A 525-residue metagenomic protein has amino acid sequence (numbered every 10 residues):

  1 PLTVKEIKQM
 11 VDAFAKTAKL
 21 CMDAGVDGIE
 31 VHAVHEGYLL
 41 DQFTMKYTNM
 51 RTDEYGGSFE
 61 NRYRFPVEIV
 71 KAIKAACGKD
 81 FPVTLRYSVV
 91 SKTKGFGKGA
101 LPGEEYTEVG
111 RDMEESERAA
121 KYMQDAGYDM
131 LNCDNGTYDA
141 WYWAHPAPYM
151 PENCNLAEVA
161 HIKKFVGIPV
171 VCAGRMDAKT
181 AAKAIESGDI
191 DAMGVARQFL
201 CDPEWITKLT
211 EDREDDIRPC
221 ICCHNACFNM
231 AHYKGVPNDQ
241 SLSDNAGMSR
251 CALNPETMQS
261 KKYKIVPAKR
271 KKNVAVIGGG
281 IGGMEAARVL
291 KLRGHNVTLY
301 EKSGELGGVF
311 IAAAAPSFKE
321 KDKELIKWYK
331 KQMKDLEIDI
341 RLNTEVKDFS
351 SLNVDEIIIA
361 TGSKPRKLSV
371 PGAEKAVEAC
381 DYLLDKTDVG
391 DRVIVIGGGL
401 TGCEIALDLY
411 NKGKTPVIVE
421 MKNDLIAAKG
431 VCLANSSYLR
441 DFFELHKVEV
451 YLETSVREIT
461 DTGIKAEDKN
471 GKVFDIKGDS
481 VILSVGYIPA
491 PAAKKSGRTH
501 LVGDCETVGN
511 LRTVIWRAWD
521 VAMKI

Functional and structural regions predicted by a protein language model:
P1-I277, I281, E285-L292, N296-V297 (+2 more regions): Flavin-dependent oxidoreductase catalytic cores
A33-E36, T44, G136, R175 (+8 more regions): Short, ordered loop/turn segments at secondary-structure junctions
Y128, I326, I338-D339, A376 (+2 more regions): Short, conserved active-site loop motifs that form the nucleotide-linked donor/cofactor pocket
L131, I162, A184, A196 (+8 more regions): Hydrophobic, well-ordered secondary-structure elements that form the walls of internal hydrophobic environments
T137, A226, E256-S260, K364-P365 (+4 more regions): Active-site/binding-pocket entry motifs
A140, L200-D202, C227, E305-G307 (+2 more regions): Short gly/pro/ser/thr-enriched loop/turn and capping motifs at secondary-structure boundaries
A268-Y300, R341-E356, A360-V370, K375 (+3 more regions): Rossmann-like dinucleotide/flavin-binding elements
L299-L336, D408-T454: Rossmann-like dinucleotide-binding cores of NAD(P)H-dependent redox enzymes
